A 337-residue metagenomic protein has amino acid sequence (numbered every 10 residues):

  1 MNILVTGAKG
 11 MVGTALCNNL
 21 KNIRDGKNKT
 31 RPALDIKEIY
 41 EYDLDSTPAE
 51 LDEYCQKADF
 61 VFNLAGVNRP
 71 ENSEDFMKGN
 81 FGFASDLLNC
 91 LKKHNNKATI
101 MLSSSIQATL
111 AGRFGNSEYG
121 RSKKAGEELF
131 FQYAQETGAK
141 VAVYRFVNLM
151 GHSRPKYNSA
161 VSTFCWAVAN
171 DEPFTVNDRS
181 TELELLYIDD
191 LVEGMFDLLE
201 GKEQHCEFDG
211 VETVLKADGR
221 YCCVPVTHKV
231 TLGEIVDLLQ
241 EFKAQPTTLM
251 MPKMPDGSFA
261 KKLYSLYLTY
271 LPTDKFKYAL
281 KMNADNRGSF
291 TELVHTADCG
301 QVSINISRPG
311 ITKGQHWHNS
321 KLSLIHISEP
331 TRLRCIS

Functional and structural regions predicted by a protein language model:
I3-G26: N-terminal Rossmann NAD(P)H-binding glycine-rich loop of SDR-like oxidoreductase domains
T6, V61-L64, I100-I106, Y144-F146: SDR active-site strand-loop-helix element
L44-G82, D86, C90-K93, Q107-F114: NAD(P)H-binding glycine-rich loop region in Rossmannoid oxidoreductase-like domains and their noncatalytic homologs
S85-E127, T137, A142: Conserved Rossmann-fold NAD(P)-dependent oxidoreductase catalytic core, especially the SDR/UDP-sugar
E128-L183, I188-G201: NAD(P)-dependent short-chain dehydrogenase/reductase
D197, G201-M282: Mid/C-terminal beta-alpha module of Rossmann-like enzyme folds, strongest in SDR-family dehydrogenases/epimerases
F276-K321: A short glycine-rich, His/Asp/Glu-containing loop-to-beta-strand
I325-H326, T331-I336: Single conserved hydrophobic/aromatic residue that forms the stacking wall/gate of nucleotide- or nucleobase-binding
